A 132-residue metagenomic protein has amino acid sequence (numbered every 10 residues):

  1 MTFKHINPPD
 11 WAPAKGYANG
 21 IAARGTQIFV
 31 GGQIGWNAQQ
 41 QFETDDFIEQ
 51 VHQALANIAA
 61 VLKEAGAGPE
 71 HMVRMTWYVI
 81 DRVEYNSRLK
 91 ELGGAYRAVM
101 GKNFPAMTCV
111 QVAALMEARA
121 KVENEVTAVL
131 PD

Functional and structural regions predicted by a protein language model:
T2-D132: Short, polar/acidic, helix-capping and beta-turn segments at strand->helix junctions that line the mouths
